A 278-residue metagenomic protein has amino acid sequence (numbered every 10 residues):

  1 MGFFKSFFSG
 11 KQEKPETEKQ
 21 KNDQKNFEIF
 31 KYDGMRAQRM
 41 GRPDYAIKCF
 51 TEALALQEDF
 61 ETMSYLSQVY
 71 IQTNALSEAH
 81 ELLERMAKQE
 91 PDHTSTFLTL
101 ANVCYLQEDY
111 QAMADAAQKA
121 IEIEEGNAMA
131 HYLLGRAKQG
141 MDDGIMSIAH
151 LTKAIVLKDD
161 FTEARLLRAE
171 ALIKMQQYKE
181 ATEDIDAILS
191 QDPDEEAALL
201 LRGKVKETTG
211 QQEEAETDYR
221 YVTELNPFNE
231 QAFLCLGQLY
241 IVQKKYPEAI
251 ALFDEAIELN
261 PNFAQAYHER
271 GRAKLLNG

Functional and structural regions predicted by a protein language model:
F7-I29: TPR-adjacent "capping" and linker segments in tetratricopeptide-repeat scaffold/adaptor proteins
N22-E61, Y65-Q72, N102-E108, R136 (+4 more regions): Alpha-helical segment of the N-proximal tetratricopeptide repeat
Q24, Q57-E58, P91, E125 (+4 more regions): Short coil turns that delineate tetratricopeptide repeat
F27, F60-E61, T94-S95, A128-M129 (+4 more regions): Helix-start (N-cap) detector for alpha-helical repeat units in TPR-like alpha-solenoids, especially tetratricopeptide
